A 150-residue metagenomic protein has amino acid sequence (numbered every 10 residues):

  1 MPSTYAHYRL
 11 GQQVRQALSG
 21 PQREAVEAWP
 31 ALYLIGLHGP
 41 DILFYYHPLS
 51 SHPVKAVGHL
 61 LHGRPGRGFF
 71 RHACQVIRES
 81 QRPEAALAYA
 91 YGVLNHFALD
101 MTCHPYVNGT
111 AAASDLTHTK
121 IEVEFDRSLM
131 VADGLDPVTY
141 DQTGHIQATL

Functional and structural regions predicted by a protein language model:
M1-A88, Y106-G144: N-terminal, motif-rich segments that launch catalysis or mediate targeting to/interaction with membranes, typified by
L43, N95, L99: Short active-site segment of divalent metal-dependent hydrolases/proteases that encodes the spacing between
A88-N95: Beta-strand elements within well-structured catalytic alpha/beta cores of enzymes that handle phosphate/sulfate esters
F97, P105-Y106: Structured, acidic catalytic/metal-binding patches in enzyme active sites
T102: Histidine-centered divalent-metal-coordination microenvironment in nucleic-acid enzymes
I146-T149: Extended accessory regions or peripheral subdomains of proteins
